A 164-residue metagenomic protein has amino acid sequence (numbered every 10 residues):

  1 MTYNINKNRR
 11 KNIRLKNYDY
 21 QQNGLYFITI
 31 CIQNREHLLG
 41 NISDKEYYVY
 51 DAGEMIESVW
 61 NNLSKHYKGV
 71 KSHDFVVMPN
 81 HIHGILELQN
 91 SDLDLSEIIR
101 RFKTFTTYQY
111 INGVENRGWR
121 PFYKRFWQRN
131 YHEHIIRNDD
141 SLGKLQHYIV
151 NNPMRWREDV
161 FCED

Functional and structural regions predicted by a protein language model:
M1-D164: Short catalytic/metal-binding and nucleic-acid-binding patches
